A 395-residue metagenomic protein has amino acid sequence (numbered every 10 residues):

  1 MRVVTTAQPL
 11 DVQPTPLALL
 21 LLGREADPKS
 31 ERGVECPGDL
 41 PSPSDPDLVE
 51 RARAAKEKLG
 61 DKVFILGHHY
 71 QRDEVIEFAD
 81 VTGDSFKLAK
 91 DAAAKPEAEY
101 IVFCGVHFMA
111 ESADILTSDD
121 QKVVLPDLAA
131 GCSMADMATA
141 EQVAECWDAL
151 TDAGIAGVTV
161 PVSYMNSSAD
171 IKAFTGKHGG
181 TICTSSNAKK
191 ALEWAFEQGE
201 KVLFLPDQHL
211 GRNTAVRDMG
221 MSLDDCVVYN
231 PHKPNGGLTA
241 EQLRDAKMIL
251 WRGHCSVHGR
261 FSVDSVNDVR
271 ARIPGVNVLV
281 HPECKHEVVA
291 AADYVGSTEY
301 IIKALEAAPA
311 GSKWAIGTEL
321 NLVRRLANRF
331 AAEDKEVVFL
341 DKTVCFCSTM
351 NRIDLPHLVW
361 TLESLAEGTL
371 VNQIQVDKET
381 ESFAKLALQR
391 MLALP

Functional and structural regions predicted by a protein language model:
R2-G317, N321-P395: Active-site loop-to-helix "anion-binding N-cap" substructures in soluble metabolic enzymes
